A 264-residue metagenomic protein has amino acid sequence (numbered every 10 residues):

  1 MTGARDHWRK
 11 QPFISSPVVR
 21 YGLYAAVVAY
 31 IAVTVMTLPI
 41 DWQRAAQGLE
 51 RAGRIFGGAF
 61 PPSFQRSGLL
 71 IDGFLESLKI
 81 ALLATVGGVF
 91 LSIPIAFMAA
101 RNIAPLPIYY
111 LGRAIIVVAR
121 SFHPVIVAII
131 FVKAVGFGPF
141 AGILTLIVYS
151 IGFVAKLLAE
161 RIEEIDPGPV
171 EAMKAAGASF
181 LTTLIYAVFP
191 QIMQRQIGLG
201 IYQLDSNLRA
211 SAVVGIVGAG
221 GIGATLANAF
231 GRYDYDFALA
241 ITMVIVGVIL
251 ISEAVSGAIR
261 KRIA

Functional and structural regions predicted by a protein language model:
M1-V86, M98, N102: N-terminal, non-cleaved signal-anchor transmembrane helix
S15, S63, S77-T85, I115 (+6 more regions): Loop-to-transmembrane-helix entry motif
F56, L70, F74, L78 (+8 more regions): Hydrophobic alpha-helical elements at and bordering transmembrane segments of multi-pass membrane proteins
L83-I116, A258: Transmembrane-helix boundary motif in ABC transporter permease subunits
I116-S150: Generic hydrophobic transmembrane alpha-helix motif, especially the helices
I129, I222-I259: Hydrophobic alpha-helical transmembrane segments of polytopic membrane proteins
F137-V188, Q194-Q203, A254: Membrane-cytosol interface at the C-terminal ends of specific transmembrane alpha-helices in multi-pass membrane
F180-G215, D236-S252: Transmembrane alpha-helices
